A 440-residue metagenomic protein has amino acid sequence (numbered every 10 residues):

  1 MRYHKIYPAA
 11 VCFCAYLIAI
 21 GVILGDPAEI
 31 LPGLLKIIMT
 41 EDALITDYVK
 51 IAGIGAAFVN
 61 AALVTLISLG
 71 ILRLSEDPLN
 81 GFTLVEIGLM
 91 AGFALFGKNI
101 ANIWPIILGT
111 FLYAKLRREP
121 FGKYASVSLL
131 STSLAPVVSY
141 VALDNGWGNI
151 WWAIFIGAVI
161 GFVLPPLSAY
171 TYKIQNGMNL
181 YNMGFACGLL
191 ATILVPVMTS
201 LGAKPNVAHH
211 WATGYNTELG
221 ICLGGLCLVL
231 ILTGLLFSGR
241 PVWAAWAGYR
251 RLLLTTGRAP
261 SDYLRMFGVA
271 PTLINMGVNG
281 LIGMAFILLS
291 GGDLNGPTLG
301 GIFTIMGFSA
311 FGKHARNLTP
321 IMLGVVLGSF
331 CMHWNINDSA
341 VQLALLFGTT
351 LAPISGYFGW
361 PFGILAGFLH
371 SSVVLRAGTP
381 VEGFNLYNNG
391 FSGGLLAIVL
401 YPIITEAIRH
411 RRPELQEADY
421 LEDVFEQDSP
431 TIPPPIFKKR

Functional and structural regions predicted by a protein language model:
M1-K98, I231-W243, L264-L273, L281-L288 (+3 more regions): N-terminal signal-anchor module of multipass membrane proteins
K50-A62, F93-W104, W147-I160, S290-L299 (+1 more regions): Structural signature of hydrophobic alpha-helical transmembrane segments
V64-I67, F82-F93, W104-A114, V127-S133 (+7 more regions): Short, structured motif recognition centered on aromatic/hydrophobic residues
R73-D77, A91-K98, F111-Y124, A135-N145 (+3 more regions): Hydrophobic alpha-helical bundle architecture
L79-F82, V242-F330: Transmembrane helical segments that form the transport core of multi-pass membrane transport proteins
E119, S131-I160, L164-I221, A377-E382 (+1 more regions): Membrane-interface helix-loop-helix junctions at boundaries between adjacent transmembrane segments
G157-T171, N182, S339-R411: C-terminal transmembrane helix pair
T213-G214, G248-T255, H410-T431: Short, highly charged, low-complexity non-transmembrane loops/tails of multi-pass membrane proteins
